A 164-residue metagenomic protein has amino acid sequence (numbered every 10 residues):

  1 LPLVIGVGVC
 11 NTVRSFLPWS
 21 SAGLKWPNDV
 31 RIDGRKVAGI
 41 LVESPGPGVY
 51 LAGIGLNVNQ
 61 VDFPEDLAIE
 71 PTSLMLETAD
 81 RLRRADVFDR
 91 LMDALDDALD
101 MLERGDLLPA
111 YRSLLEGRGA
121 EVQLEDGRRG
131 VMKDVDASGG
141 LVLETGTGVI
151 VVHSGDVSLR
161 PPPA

Functional and structural regions predicted by a protein language model:
L3-S21, I32-A164: Long, positively charged amphipathic alpha-helical accessory segments at protein N-termini or as interdomain linkers
A22-W26: General beta-strand structural signal in soluble alpha/beta enzymes
